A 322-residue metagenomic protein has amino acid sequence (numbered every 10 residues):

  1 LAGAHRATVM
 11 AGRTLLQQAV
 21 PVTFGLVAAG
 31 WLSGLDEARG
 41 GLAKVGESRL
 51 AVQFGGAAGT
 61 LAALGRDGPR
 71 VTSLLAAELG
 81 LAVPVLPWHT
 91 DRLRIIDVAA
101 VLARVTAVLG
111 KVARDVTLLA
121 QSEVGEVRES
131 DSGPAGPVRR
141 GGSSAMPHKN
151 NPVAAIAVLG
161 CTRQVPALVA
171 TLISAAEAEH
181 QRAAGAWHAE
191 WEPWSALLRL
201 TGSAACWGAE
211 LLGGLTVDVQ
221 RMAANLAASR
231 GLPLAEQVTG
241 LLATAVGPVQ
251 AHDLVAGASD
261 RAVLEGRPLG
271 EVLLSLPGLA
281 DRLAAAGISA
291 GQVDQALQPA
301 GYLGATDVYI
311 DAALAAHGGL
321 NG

Functional and structural regions predicted by a protein language model:
L1-G55, L61, D67-T72, G142-S143 (+3 more regions): A helix-coil-helix interface module used to build multimeric assemblies and to scaffold catalytic/cofactor sites
L1-V20, L81-R94, R182-G185: Long, non-coiled-coil amphipathic alpha-helical linker/lever segments that couple catalytic cores to other domains
A2-V9, R13, R39, A43-G46 (+6 more regions): Long, hydrophobic, amphipathic alpha-helical segments used as structural scaffolds
L15, G133-P134, E179: Acidic, glycine-rich active-site loops and adjacent beta-strand->loop/helix elements that engage anionic groups
V20-A175: Internal glycine-rich alpha/beta core junctions
M146-G322: Glycine-rich cofactor/substrate-binding loops
